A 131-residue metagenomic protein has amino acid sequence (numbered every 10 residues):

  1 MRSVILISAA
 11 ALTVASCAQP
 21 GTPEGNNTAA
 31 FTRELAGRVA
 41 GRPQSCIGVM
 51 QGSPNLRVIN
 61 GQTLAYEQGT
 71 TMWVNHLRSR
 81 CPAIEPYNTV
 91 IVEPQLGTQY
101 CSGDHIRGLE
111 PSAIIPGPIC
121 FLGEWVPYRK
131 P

Functional and structural regions predicted by a protein language model:
M1-V4: Positively charged n-region of N-terminal signal peptides that target proteins for export
T13-S16: C-terminal motif of bacterial Sec signal peptides marking the signal peptidase cleavage site
A18-V74, S79: N-terminal secretory signal peptides
R78-P131: Helix-rich interaction surfaces within compact, conserved domain-sized segments that mediate assembly or partner
